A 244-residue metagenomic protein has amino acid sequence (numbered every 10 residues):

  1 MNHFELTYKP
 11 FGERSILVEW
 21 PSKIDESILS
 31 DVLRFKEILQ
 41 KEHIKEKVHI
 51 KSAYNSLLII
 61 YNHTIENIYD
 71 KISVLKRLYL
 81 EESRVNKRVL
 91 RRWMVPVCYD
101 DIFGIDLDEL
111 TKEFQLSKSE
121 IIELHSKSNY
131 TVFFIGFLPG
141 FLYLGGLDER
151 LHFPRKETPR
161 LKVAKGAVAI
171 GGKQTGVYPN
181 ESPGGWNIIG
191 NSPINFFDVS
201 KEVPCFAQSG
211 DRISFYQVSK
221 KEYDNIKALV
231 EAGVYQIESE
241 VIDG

Functional and structural regions predicted by a protein language model:
M1-G244: Glycine-rich active-site loops that engage anionic ligands at enzyme catalytic sites
